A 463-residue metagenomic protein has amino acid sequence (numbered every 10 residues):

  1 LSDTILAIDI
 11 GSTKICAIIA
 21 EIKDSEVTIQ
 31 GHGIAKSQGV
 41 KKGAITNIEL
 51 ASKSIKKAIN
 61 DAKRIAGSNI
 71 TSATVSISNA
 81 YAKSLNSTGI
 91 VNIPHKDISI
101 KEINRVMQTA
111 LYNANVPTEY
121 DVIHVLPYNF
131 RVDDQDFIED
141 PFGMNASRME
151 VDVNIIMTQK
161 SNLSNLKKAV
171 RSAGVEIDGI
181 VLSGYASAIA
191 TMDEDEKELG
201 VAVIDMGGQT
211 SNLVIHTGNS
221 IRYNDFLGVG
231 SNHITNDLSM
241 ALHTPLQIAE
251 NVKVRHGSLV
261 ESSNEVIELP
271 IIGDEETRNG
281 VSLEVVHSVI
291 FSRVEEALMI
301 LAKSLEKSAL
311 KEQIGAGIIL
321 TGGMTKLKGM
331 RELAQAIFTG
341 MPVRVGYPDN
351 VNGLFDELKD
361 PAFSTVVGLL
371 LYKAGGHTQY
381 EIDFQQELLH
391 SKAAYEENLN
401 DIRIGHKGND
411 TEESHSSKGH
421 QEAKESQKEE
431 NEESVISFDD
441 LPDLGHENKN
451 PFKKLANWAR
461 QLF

Functional and structural regions predicted by a protein language model:
L1-K14, I18-V201, P245-L246, N251 (+4 more regions): Nucleotide/phosphate-binding catalytic cleft detector across ATP-hydrolyzing and phosphate-transferring enzymes
A7-I8, A17, V75, V170 (+5 more regions): Residue-level signature of catalytic and energy-coupling elements of molecular machines, predominantly ATP/GTP-dependent
N69-N79, S308-G323: Short glycine-rich phosphate-binding loop at a beta-alpha junction
I100-K101, I337-V366: Conserved phosphate-binding/catalytic loops in two-lobed NTP-binding clefts
T158, G257-V260, Q313-I337: Glycine-rich phosphate-binding loops at beta-strand->alpha-helix junctions
S172-S183, P270-L310: Adenine-nucleotide phosphate-binding core of ATP-dependent small-molecule kinases
L182-I189, H233, N350-G353: Short acidic loop-to-helix transition motifs that present clustered carboxylates
M192-N264: Acidic, glycine-rich loop-and-beta core segments that form the ion-binding/anion-interacting portion of active sites
